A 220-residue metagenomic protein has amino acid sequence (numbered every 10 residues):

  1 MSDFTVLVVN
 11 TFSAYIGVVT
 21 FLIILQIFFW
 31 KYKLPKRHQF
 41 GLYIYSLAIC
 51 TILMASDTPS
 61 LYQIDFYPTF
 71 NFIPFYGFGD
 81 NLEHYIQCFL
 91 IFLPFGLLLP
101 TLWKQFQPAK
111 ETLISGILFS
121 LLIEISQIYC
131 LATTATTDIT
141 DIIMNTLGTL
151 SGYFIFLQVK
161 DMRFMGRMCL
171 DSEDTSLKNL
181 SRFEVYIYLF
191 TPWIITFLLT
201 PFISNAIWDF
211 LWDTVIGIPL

Functional and structural regions predicted by a protein language model:
M1-T134, F154-L220: Bulky hydrophobic segments
T134-M144: Non-cytosolic membrane-interface motifs at loop->transmembrane helix junctions
